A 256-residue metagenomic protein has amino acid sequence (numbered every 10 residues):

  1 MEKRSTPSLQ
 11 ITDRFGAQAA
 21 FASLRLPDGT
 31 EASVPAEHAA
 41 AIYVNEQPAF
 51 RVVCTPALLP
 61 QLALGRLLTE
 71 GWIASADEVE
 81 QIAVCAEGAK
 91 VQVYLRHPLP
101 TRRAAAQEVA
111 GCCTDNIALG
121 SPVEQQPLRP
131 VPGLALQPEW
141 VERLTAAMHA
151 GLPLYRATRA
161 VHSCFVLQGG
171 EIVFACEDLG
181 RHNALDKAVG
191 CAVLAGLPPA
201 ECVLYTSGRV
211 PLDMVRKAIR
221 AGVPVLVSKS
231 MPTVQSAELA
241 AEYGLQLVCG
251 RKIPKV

Functional and structural regions predicted by a protein language model:
E2-Q168, F174-A175: Intrinsically disordered, low-complexity regions enriched in acidic/Ser/Thr/Pro/Gln residues
A160-A195: Protease-associated
R181-V256: Feature captures the catalytic cores and cofactor-binding loops of soluble hydro-lyases/lyases that act on carboxylate
